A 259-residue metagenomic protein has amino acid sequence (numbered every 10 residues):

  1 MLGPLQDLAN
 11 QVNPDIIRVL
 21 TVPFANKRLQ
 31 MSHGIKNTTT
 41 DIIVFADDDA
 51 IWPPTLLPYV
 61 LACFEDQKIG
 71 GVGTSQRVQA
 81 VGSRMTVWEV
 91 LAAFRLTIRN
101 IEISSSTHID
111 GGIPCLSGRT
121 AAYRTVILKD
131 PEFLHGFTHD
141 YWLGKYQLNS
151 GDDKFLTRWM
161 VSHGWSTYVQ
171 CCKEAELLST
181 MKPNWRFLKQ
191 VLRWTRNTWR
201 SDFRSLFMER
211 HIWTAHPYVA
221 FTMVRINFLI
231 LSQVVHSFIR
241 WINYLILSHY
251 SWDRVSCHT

Functional and structural regions predicted by a protein language model:
M1-E209: Non-transmembrane catalytic domains and loops of membrane-associated enzymes and transporters that build or traffic
D110, W165, A175, S179-T259: Basic/Trp-rich segment in TM-proximal cytosolic loops or flexible interdomain/linker regions
